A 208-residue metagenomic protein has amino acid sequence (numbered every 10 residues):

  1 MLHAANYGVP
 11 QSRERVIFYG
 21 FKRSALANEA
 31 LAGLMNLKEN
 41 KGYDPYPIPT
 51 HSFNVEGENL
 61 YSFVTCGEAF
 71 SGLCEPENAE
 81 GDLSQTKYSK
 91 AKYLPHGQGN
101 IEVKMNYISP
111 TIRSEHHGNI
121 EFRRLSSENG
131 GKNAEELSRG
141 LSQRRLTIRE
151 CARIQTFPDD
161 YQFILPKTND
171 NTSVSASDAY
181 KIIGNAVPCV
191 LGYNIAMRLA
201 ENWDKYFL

Functional and structural regions predicted by a protein language model:
M1-Y107: Class I S-adenosyl-L-methionine
L73-L208: C-terminal target-recognition/interaction regions appended to catalytic cores
